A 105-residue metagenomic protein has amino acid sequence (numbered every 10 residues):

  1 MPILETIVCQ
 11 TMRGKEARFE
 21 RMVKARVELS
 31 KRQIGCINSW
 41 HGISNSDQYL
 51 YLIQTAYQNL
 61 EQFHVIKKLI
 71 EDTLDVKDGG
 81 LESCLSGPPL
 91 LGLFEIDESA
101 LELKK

Functional and structural regions predicted by a protein language model:
P2-Q10, S39-L69: Short, well-ordered beta-strand segments in beta-rich or mixed alpha/beta enzyme and ligand-binding folds
T6, C84-P88, D97-S99: Surface-exposed loop/turn and secondary-structure junction residues enriched for glycine/proline
Q10-M22: Short, surface-exposed ligand-recognition loops at beta-strand->loop->(often short) alpha-helix junctions that present
K15-A17, E61-F63, S99: Residue-level signal for secondary-structure boundary sites
A25-N38, A56-L93: An amphipathic, aromatic/His-enriched active-site/gating alpha helix that lines ligand/cofactor pockets
G92-K105: Acidic/histidine-enriched, glycine/proline-rich intrinsically disordered or flexible terminal extensions
